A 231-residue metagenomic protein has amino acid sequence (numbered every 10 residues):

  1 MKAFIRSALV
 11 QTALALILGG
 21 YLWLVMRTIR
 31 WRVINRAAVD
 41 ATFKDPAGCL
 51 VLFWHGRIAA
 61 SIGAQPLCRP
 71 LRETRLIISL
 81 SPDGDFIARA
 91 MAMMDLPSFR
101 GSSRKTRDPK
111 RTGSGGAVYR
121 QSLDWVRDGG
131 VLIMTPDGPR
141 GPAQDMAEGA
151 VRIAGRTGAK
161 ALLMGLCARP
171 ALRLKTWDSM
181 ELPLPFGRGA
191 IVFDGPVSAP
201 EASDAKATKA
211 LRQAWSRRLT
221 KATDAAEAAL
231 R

Functional and structural regions predicted by a protein language model:
M1-I34, A64: A transmembrane-helix-recognition feature enriched in membrane-embedded lipid enzymes and envelope glyco-/phospholipid
W23-G48, R57-S61, P66: A short, well-structured juxtamembrane/interface segment
C49-R111: Catalytic core of membrane glycerolipid acyltransferases/transacylases, capturing the structured, soluble-facing
G84-A90, G116-D124: Short, charged beta->alpha transition segments
V118-I153, T157: Catalytic-site beta-strand/loop segments enriched in glycine and acidic/polar residues
P142-D204: A cross-family acyltransferase "interaction/gating" segment
P200-R231: Long hydrophobic alpha-helical segments typical of transmembrane helices together with their membrane-interfacial
